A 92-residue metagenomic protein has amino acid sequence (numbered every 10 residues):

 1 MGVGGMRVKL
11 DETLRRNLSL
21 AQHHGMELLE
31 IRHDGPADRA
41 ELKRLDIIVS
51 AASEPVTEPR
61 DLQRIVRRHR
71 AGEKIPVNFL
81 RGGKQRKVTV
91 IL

Functional and structural regions predicted by a protein language model:
M1-L92: C-terminal recognition in membrane/secretory proteostasis and scaffolding
